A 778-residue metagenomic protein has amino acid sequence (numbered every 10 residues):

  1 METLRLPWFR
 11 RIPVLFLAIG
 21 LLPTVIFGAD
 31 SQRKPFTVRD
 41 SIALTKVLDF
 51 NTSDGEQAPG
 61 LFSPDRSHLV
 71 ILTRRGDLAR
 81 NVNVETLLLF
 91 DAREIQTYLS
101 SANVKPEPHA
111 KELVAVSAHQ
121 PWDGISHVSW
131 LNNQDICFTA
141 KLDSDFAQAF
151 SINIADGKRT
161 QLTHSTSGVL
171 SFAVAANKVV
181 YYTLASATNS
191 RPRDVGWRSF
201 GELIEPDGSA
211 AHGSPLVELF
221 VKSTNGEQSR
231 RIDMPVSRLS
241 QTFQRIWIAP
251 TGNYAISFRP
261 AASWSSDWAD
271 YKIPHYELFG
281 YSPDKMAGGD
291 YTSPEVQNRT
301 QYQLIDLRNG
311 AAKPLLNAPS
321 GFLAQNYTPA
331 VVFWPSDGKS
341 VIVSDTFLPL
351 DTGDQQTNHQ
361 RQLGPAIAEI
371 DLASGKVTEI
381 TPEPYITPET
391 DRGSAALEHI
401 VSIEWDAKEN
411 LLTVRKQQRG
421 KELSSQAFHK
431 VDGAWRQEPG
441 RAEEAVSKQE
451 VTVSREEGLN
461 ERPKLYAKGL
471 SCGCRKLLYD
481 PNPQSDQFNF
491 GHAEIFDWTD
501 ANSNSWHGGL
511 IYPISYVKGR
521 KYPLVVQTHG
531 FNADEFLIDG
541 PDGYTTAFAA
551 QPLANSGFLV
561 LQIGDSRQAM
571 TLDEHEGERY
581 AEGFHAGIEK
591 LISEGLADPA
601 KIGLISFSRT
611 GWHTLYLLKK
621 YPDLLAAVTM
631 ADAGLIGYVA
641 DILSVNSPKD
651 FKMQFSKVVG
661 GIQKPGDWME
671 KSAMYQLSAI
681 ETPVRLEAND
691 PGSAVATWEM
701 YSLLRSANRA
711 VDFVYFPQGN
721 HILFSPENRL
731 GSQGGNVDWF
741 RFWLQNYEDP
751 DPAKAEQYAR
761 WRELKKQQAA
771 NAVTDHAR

Functional and structural regions predicted by a protein language model:
M1-R10: N-terminal secretory signal peptides that target proteins for export/translocation
I12-T24: Bacterial N-terminal signal peptides
A18, G28-A445, E450-V451, L459-E461 (+2 more regions): Beta-propeller folds
A58-L61, H68, T73, Y254-R259 (+5 more regions): Non-catalytic accessory segments flanking enzyme active sites
E277, T528-H529, A688: The conserved beta1-alpha1 loop
G508-R520, S672-M674, S678: Short beta-strand-to-loop junctions in surface cap/lid or active-site-entrance loops
R520-G530: Short beta-strand element of the alpha/beta-hydrolase
P541, T546-S556, V560-R778: Active-site-proximal cap/loop segments of hydrolase catalytic domains
